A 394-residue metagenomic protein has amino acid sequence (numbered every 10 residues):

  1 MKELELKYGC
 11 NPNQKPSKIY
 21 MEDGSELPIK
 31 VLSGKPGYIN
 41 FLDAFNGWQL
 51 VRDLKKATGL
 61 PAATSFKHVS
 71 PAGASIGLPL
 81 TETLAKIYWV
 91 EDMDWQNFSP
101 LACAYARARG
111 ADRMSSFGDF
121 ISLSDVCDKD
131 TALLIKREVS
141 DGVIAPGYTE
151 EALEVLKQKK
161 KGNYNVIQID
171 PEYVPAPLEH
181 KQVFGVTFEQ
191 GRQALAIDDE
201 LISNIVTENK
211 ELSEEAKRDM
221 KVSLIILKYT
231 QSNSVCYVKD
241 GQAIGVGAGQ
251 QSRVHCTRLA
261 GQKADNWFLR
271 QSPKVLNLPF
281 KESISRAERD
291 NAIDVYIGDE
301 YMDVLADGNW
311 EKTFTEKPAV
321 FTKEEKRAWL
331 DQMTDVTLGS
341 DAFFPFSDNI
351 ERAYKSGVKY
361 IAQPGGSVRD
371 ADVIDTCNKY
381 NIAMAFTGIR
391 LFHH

Functional and structural regions predicted by a protein language model:
M1-L201, A216-S234: Active-site loops and adjacent core secondary-structure elements that bind or stabilize anionic groups
D23-K35, A111-F117, Q193-K210, E288-N309 (+2 more regions): Gly-rich Lys/Arg/Thr-decorated short loops/hinges at beta-loop-alpha junctions or inter-strand turns that position
A57-S65, V166-I169, S232-K239, L269-F280 (+1 more regions): Flexible, glycine/charged-enriched surface loops at secondary-structure junctions
S70, C127, K239-Q242, Q250 (+2 more regions): Active-site-proximal loop/turn and secondary-structure-junction residues that shape catalytic pockets, frequently
A72-R113, I244-F343: Glycine- and Gly-Pro-enriched alpha-helical subdomains that act as flexible, kink-prone "lid/hinge" or packing modules
D119, L123-S124, R137-I167, E172-V174 (+4 more regions): C-terminal binding/interaction regions
P177-L212, R270-N291: Substrate-contacting helices/loops that form the catalytic groove of nucleic-acid and nucleotide-polymer processing
L201, S213, R218, V222 (+5 more regions): C-terminal accessory/binding modules appended to enzymatic or scaffolding proteins
